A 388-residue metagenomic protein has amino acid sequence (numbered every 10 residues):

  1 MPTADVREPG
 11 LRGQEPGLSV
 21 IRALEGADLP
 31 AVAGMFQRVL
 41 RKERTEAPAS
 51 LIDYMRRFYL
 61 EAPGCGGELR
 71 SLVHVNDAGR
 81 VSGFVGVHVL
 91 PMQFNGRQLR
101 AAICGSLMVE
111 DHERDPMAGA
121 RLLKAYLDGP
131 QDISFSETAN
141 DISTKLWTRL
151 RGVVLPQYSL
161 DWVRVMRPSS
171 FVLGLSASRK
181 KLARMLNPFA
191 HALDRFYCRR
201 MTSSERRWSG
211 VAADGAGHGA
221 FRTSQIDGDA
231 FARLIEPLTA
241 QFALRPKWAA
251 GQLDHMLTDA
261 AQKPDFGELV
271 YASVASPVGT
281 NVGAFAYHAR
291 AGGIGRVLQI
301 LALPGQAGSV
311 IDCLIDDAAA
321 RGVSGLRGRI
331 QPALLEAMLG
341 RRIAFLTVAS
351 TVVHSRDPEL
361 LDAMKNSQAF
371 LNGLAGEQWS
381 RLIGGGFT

Functional and structural regions predicted by a protein language model:
P2-R7, R12, R70, I133-T202 (+5 more regions): Active-site/acyl-donor-binding loops of N-acyltransferases
A4-Q14, P30-F94, L99, V153-G292: Amide-forming acyltransferase catalytic core, primarily the GNAT-like/NAT-type and related acyltransferase folds
E25-D28, E110: Acidic/polar helix N-cap motif
H88, L99-A102, A118-L123: "Short basic amphipathic alpha-helical interaction patches in structured regions
Q98-D111, G293-P304: Conserved acetyl-CoA binding element of GNAT-fold acetyltransferases
V109-D128, G305-D317: Conserved acetyl-CoA-binding loop-helix of GNAT-fold acetyltransferases
